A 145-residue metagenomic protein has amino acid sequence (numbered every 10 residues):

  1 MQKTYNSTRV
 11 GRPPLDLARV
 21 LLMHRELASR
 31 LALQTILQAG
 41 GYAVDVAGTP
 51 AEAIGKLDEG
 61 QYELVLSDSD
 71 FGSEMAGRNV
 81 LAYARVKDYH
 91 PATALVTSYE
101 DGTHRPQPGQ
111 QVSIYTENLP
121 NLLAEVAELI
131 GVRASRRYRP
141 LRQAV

Functional and structural regions predicted by a protein language model:
M1-L27, I114-V145: Non-catalytic signal-transmission and effector/linker regions of two-component phosphorelay proteins
L21, V46-L64, N121-A127: Acidic, metal-coordinating helix/loop segments flanking the phosphotransfer/catalytic sites of two-component signaling
E26-D45: Two-component/phosphorelay signaling modules centered on CheY-like receiver
G41-Y42, Y62, Y89: Short phosphate-binding/catalytic loops that engage adenosine nucleotides
L57, E100-G109: Short loop/helix-cap segments at secondary-structure boundaries that form the rim of catalytic
E63, Q110-Q111: Conserved acidic residues
L66-Y83: Conserved phosphotransfer microenvironments
L81-R85, Y89-G102, S113: A short, hydrophobic beta-strand element within the central beta-sheet of small alpha/beta folds
